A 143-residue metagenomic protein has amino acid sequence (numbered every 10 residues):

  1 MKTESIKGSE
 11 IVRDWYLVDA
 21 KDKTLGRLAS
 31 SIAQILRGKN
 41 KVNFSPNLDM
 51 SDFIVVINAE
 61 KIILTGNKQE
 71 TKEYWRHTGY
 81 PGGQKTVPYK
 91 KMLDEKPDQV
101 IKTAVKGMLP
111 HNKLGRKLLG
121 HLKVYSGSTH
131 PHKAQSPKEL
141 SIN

Functional and structural regions predicted by a protein language model:
M1-T103, K113, P131-N143: Ribosome large-subunit tunnel/peptidyl-transferase-proximal elements
I101-K102, K106, L119: Hydrophobic, well-ordered secondary-structure segments
L109-P131: C-terminal structural segments of small proteins and small subunits
